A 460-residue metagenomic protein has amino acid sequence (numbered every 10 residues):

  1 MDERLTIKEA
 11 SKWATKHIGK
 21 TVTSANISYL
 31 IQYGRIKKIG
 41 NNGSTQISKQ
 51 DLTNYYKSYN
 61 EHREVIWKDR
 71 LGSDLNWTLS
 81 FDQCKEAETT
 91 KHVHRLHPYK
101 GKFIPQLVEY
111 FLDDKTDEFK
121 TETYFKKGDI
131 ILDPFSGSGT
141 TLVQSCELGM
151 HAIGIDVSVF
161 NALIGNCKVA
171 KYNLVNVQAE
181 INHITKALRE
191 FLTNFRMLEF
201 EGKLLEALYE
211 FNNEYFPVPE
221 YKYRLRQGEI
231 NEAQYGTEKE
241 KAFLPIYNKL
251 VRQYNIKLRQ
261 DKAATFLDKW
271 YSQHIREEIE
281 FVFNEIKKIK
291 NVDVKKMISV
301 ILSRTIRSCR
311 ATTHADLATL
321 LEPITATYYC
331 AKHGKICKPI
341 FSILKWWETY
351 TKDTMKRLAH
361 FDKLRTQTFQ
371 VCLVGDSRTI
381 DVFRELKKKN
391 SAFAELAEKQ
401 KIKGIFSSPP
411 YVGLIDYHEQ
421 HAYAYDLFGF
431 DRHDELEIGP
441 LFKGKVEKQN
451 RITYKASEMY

Functional and structural regions predicted by a protein language model:
M1-S24: Polyanion-binding surface elements
I7-E9, I31-E61: Short helix-start
T21-Y33: Major-groove recognition helix of helix-turn-helix-like DNA-binding domains
V22-T23, S138, S408: Short coil turns linking two alpha-helices in DNA-binding domains
R70-F125, L148, I153-L396, Q400-F406 (+1 more regions): Nucleic-acid modification enzymes, centered on SAM-dependent nucleic-acid methyltransferases
K127-G137: Conserved class I S-adenosyl-L-methionine
G139-V143: Glycine-rich SAM-binding Motif I of class I
K448-Y460: Adenine-nucleotide phosphate-binding core of ATP-dependent small-molecule kinases
